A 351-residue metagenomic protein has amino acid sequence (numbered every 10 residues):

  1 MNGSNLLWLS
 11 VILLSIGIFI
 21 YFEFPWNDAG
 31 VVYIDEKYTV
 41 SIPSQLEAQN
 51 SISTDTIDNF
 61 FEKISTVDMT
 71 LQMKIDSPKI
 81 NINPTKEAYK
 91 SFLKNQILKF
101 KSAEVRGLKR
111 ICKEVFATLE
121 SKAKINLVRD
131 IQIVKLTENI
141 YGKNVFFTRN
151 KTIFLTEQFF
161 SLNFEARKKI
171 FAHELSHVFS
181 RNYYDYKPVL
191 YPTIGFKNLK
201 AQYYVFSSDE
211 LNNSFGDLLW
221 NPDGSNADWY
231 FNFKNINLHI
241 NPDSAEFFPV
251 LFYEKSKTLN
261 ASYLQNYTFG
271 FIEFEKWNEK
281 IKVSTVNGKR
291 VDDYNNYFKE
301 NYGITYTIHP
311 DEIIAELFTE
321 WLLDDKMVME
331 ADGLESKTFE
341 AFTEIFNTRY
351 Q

Functional and structural regions predicted by a protein language model:
M1-I12: N-terminal Sec-pathway targeting helices
L14-E23: Hydrophobic alpha-helical membrane-insertion segments, chiefly the h-region of N-terminal signal peptides
W26-A103: N-terminal mature-domain "stem" immediately C-terminal to a signal peptide or N-terminal signal-anchor/transmembrane
F92-K151: Auxiliary, metal-adjacent structural segments of Zn-dependent hydrolase domains
S102-R110, S161-I170, T305-I313: Soluble non-cytosolic domains of exported or imported proteins
E138-A172, R181: Active-site scaffold of zinc-dependent metalloenzymes
L175-P192: Catalytic Zn2+-binding segment of zinc metalloproteases
T193-S336: Metalloprotease/metallohydrolase-associated module, dominated by Zn2+-dependent proteases
